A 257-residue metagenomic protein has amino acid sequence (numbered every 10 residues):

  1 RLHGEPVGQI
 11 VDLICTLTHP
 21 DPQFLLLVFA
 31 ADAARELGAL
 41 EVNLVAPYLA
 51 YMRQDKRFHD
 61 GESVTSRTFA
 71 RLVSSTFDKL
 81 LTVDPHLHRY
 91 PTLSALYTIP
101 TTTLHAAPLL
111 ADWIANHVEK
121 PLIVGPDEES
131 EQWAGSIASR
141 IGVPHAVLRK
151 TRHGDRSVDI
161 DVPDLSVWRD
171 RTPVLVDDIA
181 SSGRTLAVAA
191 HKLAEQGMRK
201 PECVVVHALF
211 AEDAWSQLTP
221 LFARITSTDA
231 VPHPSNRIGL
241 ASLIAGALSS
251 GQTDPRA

Functional and structural regions predicted by a protein language model:
R1-A257: PRPP-associated nucleotide enzymes
